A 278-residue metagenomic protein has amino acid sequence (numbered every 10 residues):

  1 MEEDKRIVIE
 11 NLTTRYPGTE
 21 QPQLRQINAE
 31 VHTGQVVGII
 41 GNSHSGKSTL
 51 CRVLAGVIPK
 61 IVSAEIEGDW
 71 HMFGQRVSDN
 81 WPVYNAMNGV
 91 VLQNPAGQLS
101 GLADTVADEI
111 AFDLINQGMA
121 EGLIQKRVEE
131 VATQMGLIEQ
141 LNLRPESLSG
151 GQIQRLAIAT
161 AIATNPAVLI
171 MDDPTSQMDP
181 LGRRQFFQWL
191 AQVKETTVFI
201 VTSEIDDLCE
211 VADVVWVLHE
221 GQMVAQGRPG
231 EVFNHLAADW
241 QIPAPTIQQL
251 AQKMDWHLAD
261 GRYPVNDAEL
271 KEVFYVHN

Functional and structural regions predicted by a protein language model:
I40-N42: The feature captures the beta-strand-to-loop junction immediately N-terminal to the Walker
E67-V83: ABC ATPase NBD Q-loop/coupling interface
G122-Q140: Conserved ABC ATPase "signature" region
R144-L148, Q152: Conserved ABC ATPase signature
L169-D172: Catalytic Walker B motif of ABC-type/P-loop ATPase nucleotide-binding domains
E204-E210: Conserved H-loop
Q222-I247: Conserved beta-strand-loop-alpha-helix hinge in the C-terminal portion of ABC ATPase nucleotide-binding domains
